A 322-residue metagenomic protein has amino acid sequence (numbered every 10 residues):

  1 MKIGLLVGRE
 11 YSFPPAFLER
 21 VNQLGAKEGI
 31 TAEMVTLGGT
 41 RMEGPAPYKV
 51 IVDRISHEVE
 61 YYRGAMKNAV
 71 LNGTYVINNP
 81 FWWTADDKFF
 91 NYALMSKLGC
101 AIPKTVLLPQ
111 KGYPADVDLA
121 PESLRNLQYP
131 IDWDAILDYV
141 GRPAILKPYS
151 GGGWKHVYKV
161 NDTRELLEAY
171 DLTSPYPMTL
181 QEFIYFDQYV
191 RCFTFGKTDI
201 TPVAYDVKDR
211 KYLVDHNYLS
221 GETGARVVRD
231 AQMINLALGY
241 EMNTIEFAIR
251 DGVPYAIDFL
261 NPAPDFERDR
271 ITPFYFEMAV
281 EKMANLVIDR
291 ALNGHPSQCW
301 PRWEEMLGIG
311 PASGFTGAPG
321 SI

Functional and structural regions predicted by a protein language model:
M1-V7, G73, F81-V190, G196 (+2 more regions): Active-site nucleotide/adenylate-binding loops and adjacent lid/helix of ATP-dependent enzymes
G8-P121: Conserved N-proximal alpha/beta basic substrate-recognition cap immediately N-terminal to, or forming the N-lobe
E10-Y11, H57-E58, W83, S150-G152 (+4 more regions): Short, solvent-exposed loop/turn segments at secondary-structure junctions
I51, I77, I145, T244 (+1 more regions): Generic enzyme active-site microenvironment
E60-R63, L127-D132, V280: Well-ordered, non-membrane alpha-helical segments in soluble/globular domains
S174-P177, F183-V214, V228-T244, A248-Y255 (+1 more regions): Phosphate-binding core of ATP-grasp and ATP-grasp-like enzymes
D209-A256, M278-H295, W300-G320: A long amphipathic alpha-helix within ATP-dependent nucleotide-binding catalytic cores
F266-E281: Short, flexible active-site recognition loops that position polar ligands and cofactors
